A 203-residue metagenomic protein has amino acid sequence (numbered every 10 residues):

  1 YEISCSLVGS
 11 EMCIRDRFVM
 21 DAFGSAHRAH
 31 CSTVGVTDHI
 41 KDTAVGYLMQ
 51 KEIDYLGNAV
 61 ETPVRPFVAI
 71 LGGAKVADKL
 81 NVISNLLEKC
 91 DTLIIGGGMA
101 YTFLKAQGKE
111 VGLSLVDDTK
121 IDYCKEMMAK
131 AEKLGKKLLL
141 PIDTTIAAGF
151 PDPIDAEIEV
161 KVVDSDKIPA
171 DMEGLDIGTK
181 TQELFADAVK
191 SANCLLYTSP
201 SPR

Functional and structural regions predicted by a protein language model:
Y1-G9, I14, Y197-R203: Single conserved hydrophobic/aromatic residue that forms the stacking wall/gate of nucleotide- or nucleobase-binding
S6, S10-E11, N58-V64, V68 (+4 more regions): Solvent-exposed alpha-helices and their adjacent loops that cap or buttress functional pockets in soluble metabolic
S10-E11, R15-T62: Divalent-metal (Mg2+/Mn2+/Ca2+)-assisted nucleotide/phosphate chemistry catalytic cores
R15, C90, A192: An anion/phosphate-binding loop that grips the pyrophosphate of nucleotide cofactors and donors
F18-A22, M49, A69-L71, I94-G96 (+2 more regions): General beta-strand structural signal in soluble alpha/beta enzymes
V45-Y55, G72-V76, K120, E173-K190: A general structural motif
T62, F67, L139-C194: Active-site rim loops that border cofactor/substrate pockets in soluble metabolic enzymes
K79-L140: Acidic, glycine-rich loop-and-beta core segments that form the ion-binding/anion-interacting portion of active sites
